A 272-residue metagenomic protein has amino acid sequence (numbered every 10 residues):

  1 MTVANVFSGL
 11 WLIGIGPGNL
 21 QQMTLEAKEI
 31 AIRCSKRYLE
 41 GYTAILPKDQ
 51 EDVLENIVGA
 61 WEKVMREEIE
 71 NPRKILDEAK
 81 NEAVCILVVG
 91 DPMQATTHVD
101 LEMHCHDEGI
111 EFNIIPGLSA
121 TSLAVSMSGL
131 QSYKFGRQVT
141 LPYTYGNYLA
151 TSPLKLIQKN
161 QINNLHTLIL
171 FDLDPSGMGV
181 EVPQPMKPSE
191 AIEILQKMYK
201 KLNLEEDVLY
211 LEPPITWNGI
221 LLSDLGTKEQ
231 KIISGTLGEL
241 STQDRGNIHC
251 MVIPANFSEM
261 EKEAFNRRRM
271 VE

Functional and structural regions predicted by a protein language model:
M1-E111, I115: Class I S-adenosyl-L-methionine
V3-I13, F112, S122-E272: Beta-strand/loop-alpha-helix module characteristic of Rossmann-like adenine-cofactor folds
